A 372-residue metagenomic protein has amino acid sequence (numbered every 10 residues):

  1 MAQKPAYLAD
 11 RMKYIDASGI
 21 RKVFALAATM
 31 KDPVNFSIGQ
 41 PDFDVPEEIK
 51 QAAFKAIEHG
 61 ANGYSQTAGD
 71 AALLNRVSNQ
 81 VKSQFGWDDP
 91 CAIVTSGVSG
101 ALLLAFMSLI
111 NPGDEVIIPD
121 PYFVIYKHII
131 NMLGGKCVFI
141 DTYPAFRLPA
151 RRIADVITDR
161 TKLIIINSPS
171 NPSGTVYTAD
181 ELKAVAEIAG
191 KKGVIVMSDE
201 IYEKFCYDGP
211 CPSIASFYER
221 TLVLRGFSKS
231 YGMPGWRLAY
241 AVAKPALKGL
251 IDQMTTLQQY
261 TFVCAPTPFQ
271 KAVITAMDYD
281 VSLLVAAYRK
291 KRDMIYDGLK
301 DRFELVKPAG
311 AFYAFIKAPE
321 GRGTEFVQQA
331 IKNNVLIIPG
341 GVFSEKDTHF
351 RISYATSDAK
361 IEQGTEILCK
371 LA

Functional and structural regions predicted by a protein language model:
K4, A9-G97, L104, A276-Y279 (+2 more regions): N-terminal small-domain helix-loop-helix segment of the aminotransferase-like
M30, L133, K191-K192, N333: Helix C-cap/helix->beta junction micro-motif
F36, S168-N171: Flexible low-complexity scaffold tracts in large eukaryotic assembly proteins
M107-I166, E187: PLP-dependent aminotransferase-like
N131, V138, R147-R160, P172-V196 (+2 more regions): Active-site pre-lysine segment of PLP-dependent enzymes
E219-R289, A372: Conserved core segment of the aminotransferase class I/II
Q270, I274, Y288-Y296, L305-A318 (+1 more regions): Conserved glycine-rich beta-strand-loop-beta hairpin in the small C-terminal domain of fold type I
Q328, K332-I337, F343-A372: PLP-dependent enzyme catalytic core of the Aspartate aminotransferase-like
